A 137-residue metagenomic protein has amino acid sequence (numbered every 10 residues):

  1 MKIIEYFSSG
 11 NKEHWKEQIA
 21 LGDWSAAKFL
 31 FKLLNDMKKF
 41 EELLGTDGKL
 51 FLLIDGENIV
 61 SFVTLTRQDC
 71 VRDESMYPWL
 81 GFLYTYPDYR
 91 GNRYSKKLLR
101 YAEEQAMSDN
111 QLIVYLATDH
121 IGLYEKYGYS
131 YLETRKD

Functional and structural regions predicted by a protein language model:
M1-K38, L50: Short amphipathic alpha-helix that is part of the acyltransferase structural core
E41-T46: Short loop/turn motifs at secondary-structure junctions and domain boundaries
L50-L52, N58-Q68, W79, Y84: Conserved beta-strand in the GNAT
T64, R100-M107, I113: Hydrophobic, well-ordered beta-alpha structural blocks that scaffold small-molecule cofactor pockets
Y89, R93-Y101: Conserved acetyl-CoA pyrophosphate-binding loop and the N-cap/start of the following alpha-helix in GNAT-like
S108-L112, T118-D137: Conserved active-site alpha-helix within GNAT-family acetyltransferase domains
